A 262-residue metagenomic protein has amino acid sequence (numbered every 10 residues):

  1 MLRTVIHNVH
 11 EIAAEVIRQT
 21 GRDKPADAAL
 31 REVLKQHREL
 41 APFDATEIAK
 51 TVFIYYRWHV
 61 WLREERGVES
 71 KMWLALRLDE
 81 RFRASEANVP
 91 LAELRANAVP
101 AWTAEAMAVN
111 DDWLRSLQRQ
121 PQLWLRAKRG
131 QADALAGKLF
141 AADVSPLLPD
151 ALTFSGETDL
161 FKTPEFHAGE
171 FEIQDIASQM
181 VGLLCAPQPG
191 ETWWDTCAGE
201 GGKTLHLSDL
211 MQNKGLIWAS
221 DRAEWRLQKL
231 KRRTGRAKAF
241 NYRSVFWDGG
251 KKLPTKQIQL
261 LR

Functional and structural regions predicted by a protein language model:
M1-R262: S-adenosylmethionine
